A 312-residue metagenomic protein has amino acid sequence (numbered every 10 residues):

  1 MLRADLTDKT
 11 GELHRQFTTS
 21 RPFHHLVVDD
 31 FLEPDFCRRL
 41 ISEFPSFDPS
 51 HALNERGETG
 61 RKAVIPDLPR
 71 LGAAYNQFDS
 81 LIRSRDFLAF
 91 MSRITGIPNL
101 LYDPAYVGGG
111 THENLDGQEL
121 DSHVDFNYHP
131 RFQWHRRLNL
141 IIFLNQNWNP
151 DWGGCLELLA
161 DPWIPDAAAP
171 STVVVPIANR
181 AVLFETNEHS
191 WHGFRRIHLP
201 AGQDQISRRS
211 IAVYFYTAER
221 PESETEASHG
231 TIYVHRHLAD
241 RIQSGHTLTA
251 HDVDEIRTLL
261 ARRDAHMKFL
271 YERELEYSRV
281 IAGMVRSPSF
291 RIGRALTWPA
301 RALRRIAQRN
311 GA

Functional and structural regions predicted by a protein language model:
M1-R15, S20, D35-F44, D48 (+6 more regions): Aromatic-rich, lipid-facing transmembrane alpha helices and their immediate juxtamembrane interface loops in integral
D5, H14-T95: Non-heme Fe(II)/2-oxoglutarate
D35, H189, M284-S287: Residue-level signal for short amphipathic helical patches enriched in basic/charged and nearby hydrophobic residues
L71-L81, L88-H229: Catalytic core of non-heme Fe(II) oxygenases with the double-stranded beta-helix
V234-A312: Boundary detector for helix-to-coil junctions that initiate low-complexity/charged tails
